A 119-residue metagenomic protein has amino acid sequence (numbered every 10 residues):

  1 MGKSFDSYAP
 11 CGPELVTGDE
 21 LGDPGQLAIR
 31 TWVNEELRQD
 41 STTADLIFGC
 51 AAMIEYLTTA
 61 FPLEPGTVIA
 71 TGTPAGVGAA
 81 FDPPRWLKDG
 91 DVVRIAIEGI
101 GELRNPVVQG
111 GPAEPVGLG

Functional and structural regions predicted by a protein language model:
M1-G119: Catalytic-pocket segment enriched in acidic/His residues
